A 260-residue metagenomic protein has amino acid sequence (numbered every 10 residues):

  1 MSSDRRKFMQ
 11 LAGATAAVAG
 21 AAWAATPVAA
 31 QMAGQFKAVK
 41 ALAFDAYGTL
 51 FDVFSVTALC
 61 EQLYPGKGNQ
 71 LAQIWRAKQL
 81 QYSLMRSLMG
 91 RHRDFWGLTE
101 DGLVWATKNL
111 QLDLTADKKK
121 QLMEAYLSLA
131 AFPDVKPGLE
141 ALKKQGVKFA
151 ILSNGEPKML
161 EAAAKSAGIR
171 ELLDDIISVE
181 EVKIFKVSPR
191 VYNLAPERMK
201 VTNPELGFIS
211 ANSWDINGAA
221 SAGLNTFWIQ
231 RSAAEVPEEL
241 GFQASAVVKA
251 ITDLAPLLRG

Functional and structural regions predicted by a protein language model:
M1-A16: N-terminal secretory signal peptides and thylakoid transit peptides that target proteins across membranes
K7, L11, E140, L152 (+2 more regions): Asp-based, Mg2+/Mn2+-dependent phosphohydrolase catalytic module
A24, A29-A30: Boundary at the C-terminal end of the N-terminal hydrophobic targeting segment
G34-L80: Active-site neighborhood of HAD-like aspartate-dependent phosphohydrolases
F36, Q145-G146, M199-T202: Glycine-rich phosphate-binding loop signature in dinucleotide/nucleotide-binding domains
T57, A72, R76, W96 (+2 more regions): An amphipathic alpha-helix signature
L63, S83-K120: A metal-dependent, Asp-based hydrolase signature
D117, Q121-A130, V135-K165, V179: Substrate-recognition element of Asp-dependent hydrolases with the DxDx(T/V) motif
